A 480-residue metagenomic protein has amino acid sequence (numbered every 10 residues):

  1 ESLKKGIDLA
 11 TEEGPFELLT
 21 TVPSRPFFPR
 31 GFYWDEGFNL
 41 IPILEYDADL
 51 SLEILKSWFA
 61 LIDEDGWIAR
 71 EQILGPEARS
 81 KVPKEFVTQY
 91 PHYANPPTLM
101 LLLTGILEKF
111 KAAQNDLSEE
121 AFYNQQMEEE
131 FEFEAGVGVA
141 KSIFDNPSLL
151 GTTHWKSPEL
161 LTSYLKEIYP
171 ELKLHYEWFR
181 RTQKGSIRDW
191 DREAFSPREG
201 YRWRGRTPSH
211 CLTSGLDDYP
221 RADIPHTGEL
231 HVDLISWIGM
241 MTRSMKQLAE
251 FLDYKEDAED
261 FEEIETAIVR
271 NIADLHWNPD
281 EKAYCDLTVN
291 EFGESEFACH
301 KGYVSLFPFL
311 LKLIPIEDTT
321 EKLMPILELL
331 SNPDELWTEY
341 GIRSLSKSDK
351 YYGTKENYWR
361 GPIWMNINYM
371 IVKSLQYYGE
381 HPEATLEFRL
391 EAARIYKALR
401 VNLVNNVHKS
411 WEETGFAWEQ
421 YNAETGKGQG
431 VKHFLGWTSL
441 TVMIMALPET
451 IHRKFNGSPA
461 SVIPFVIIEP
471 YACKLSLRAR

Functional and structural regions predicted by a protein language model:
E1-R30, D65-A78, V82-E85, G185-L230 (+4 more regions): Extended glycan-interaction surfaces of carbohydrate-active proteins
P26-P208, I235, G239, A298 (+3 more regions): Aromatic-rich carbohydrate-recognition surfaces in CAZymes
F110, M245, A249-L252, E256 (+3 more regions): Long alpha-helical scaffolds in large eukaryotic adaptor/regulatory proteins, encompassing alpha-solenoid repeat systems
L172, A258-A273, Y396-L403: Short amphipathic alpha-helical coiled-coil/interface segments
I235-I268: Active-site neighborhood of glycoside hydrolase catalytic domains
E250-E259, E317-L323, Y377-Y396: Acidic, serine/threonine/proline-rich low-complexity intrinsically disordered regions
M365-K373, K397, V401, S439: Feature representing long, continuous alpha-helical segments
